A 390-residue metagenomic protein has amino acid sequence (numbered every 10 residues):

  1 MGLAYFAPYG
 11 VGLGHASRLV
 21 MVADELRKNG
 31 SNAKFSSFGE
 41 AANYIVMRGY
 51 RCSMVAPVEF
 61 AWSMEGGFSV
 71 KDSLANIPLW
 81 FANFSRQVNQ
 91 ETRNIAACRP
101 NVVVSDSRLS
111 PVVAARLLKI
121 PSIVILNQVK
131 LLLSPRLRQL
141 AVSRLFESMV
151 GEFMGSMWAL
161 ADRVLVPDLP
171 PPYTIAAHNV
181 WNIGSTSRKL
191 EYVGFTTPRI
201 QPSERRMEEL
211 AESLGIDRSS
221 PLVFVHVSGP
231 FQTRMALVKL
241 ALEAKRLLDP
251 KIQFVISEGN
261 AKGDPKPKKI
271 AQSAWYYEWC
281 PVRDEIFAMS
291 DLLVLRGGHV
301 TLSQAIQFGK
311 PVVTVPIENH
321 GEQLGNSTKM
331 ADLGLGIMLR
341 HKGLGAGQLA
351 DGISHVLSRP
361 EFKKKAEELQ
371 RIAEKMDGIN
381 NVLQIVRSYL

Functional and structural regions predicted by a protein language model:
P8-V20, Q232-M235: A short, glycine/small-residue-rich beta-strand->loop->alpha-helix junction that serves as a flexible
A23, T197-L292, L324: Donor-nucleotide binding loops and adjacent catalytic segments primarily of GT-B fold Leloir glycosyltransferases
K28-N29, K34-N83, H226: Conserved nucleotide-sugar phosphate-binding/catalytic loop shared by glycosyltransferases and other
S69-V102, R108-S110: Conserved nucleotide-sugar donor-binding subdomain of glycosyltransferases
V102-D106, V282-N326: A donor-sugar binding/catalytic signature common to diverse glycosyltransferases and related nucleotide-sugar
V142-Q232, G259-K262: A nucleotide-sugar donor-handling region in carbohydrate enzymes
G336-I337, K342, G347-Q348, G352-L369 (+1 more regions): Conserved donor-nucleotide binding/catalytic region of nucleotide-linked donor-dependent transferases
K375-L390: C-terminal alpha-helical cap of glycosyltransferases
